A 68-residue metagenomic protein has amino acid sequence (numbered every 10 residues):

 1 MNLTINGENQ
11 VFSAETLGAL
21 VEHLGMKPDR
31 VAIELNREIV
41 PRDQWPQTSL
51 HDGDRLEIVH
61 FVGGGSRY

Functional and structural regions predicted by a protein language model:
M1-Y68: Ubiquitin-like/PB1-type beta-grasp interaction modules and other compact soluble beta-rich domains
